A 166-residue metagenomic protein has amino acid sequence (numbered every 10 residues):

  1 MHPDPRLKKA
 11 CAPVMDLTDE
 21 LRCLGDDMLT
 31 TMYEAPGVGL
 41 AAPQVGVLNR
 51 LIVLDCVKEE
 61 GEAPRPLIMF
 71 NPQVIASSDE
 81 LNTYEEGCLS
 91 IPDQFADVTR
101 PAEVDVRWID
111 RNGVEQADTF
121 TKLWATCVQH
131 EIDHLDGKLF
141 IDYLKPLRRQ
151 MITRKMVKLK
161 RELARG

Functional and structural regions predicted by a protein language model:
M1-G166: Positively charged
